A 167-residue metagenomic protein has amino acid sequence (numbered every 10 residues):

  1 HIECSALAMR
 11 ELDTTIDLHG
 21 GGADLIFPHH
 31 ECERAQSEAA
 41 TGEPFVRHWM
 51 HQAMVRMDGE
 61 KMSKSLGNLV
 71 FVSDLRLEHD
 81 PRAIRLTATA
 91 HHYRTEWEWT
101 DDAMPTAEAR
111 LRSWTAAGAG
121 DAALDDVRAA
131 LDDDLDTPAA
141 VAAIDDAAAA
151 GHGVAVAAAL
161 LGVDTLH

Functional and structural regions predicted by a protein language model:
I2-A119: Alpha-helical recognition segments enriched in aromatics with Gly/Pro capping that present substrate-recognition
V70-F71, D126-V127, A159: Short hydrophobic "helix-edge" motifs at membrane interfaces and signal-peptide entry regions
T95-G151: Helix-loop elements that line ligand-binding/catalytic pockets
V141-H167: Basic, alpha-helical terminal appendages of large translation-related enzymes
